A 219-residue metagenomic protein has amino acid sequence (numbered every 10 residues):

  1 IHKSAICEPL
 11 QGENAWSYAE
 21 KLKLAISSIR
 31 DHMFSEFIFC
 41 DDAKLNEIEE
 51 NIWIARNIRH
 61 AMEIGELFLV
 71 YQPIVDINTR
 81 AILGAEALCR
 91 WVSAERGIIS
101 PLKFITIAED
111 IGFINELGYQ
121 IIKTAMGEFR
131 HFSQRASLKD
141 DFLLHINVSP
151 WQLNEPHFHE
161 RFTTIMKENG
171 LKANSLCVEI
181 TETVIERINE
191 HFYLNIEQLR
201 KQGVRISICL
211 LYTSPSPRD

Functional and structural regions predicted by a protein language model:
I1-I6, S133, E160-T164: GGDEF/GGEEF active-site signature
I1-K3, L67, A85, F142-L144 (+1 more regions): PAS and PAS-like sensory/regulatory domains
L10-F68, N78, A108-G112, P150-H159 (+1 more regions): C-di-GMP signaling machinery
D42-I107, N147, E179, I208: Active-site core of bacterial EAL-family cyclic-dinucleotide phosphodiesterase domains
V75, P150-Q152, E182-V184: Active-site-proximal loop/turn and secondary-structure-junction residues that shape catalytic pockets, frequently
F113, L117: Conserved acetyl-CoA pyrophosphate-binding loop and the N-cap/start of the following alpha-helix in GNAT-like
Q120-V148, T164-S175, Q198-Q202: Helix C-cap/alpha-to-beta connector motif
T163-S214, R218: The catalytic core of metal-dependent phosphodiesterases that act on cyclic dinucleotides
